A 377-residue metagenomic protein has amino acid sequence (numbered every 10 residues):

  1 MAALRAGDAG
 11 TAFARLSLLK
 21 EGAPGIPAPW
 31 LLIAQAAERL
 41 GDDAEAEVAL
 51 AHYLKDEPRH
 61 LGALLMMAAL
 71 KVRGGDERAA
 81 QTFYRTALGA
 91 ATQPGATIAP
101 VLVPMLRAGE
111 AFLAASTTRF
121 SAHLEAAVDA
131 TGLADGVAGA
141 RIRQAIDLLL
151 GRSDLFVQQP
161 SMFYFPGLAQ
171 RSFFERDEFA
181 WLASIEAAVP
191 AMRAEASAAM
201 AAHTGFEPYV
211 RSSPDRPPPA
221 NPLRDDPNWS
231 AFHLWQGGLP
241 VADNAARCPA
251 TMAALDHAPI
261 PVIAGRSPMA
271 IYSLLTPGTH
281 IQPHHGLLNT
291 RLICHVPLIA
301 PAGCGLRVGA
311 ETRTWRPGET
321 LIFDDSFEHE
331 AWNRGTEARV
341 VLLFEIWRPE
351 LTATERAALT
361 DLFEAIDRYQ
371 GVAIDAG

Functional and structural regions predicted by a protein language model:
L18-L19, H52-Y53, T86-A87: Canonical positions in the second alpha-helix
P24, E57-P58, T92: Short coil turns that delineate tetratricopeptide repeat
A69, R73-G75, A79-Q81, R85-I271 (+3 more regions): Fe(II)/2-oxoglutarate oxygenase catalytic core
I299-P317: A short beta-strand-loop-beta hairpin characteristic of the jelly-roll/cupin
